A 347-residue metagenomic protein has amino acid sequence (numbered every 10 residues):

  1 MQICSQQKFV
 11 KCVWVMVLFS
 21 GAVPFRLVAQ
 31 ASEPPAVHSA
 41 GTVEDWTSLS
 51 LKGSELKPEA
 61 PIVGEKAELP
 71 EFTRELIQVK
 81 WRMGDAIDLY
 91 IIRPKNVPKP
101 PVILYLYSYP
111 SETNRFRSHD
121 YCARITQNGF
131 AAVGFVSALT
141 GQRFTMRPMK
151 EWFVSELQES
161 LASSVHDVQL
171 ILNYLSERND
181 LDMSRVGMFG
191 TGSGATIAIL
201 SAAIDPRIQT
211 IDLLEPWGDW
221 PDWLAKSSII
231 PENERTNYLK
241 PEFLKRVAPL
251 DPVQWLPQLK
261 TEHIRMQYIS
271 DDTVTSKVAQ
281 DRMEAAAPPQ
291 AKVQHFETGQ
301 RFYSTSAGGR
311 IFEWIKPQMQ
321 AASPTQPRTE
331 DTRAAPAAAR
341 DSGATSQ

Functional and structural regions predicted by a protein language model:
K11-R26: Bacterial N-terminal signal peptides
S54-V97: N-terminal cap/lid segment of alpha/beta-hydrolase-fold proteins
L89, K99-S108: Short beta-strand element of the alpha/beta-hydrolase
Y109-H166, L224-K226: Cap/lid segment of the alpha/beta-hydrolase catalytic domain
K150-T191: Gly/Ser-rich "nucleophile elbow"/oxyanion-hole loop immediately N-terminal to the catalytic nucleophile in hydrolases
A195-E242: Hydrolase active-site cap/lid region
N233-D281, A285: The feature captures the conserved acid-bearing segment of alpha/beta-hydrolase catalytic domains
A286-Q347: C-terminal catalytic histidine-bearing segment of alpha/beta-hydrolase fold enzymes
